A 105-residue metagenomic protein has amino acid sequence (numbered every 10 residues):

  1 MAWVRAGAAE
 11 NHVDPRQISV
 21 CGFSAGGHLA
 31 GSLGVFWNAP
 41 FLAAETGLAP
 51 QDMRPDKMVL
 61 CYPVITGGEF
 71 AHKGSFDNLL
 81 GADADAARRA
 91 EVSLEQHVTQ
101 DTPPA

Functional and structural regions predicted by a protein language model:
A2-K73, R89: Primarily recognizes the serine-hydrolase "nucleophile elbow" in alpha/beta-hydrolase and SGNH/GDSL folds
G67, D83-A105: Serine-hydrolase catalytic core
K73-A82: Acidic/histidine-rich helix-loop elements that form or flank divalent-metal/phosphate-binding sites at the catalytic
